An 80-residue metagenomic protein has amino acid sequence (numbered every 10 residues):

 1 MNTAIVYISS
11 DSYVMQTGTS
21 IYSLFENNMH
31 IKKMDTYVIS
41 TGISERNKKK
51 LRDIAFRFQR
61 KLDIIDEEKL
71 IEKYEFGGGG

Functional and structural regions predicted by a protein language model:
M1-E26: N-proximal low-complexity "stem/linker" segments adjacent to membrane-targeting elements
T3, M34, R60-L62: A structural micro-motif
S9, Y13, T36, S40-T41: Short secondary-structure transition/capping motifs
F25-M29, A55-F56: N-terminal cationic-hydrophobic initiation segments that often serve targeting/anchoring roles
N28-Y37: Short loop->beta transition adjacent to catalytic acidic/histidine clusters or analogous donor-positioning motifs
S40-G80: Active-site-proximal specificity loops/subdomain of glycosyltransferases
